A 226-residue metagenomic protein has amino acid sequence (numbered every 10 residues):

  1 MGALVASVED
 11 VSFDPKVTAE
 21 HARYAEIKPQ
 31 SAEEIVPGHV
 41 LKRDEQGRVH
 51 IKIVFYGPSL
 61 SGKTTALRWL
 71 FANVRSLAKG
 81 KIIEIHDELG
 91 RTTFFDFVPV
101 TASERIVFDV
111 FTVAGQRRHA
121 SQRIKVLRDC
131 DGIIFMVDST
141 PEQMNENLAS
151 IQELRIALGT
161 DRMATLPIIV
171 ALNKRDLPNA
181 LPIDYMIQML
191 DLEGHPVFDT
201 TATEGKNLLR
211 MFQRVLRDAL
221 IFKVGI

Functional and structural regions predicted by a protein language model:
K16-E26, Q30: Short, low-complexity, charge-dense intrinsically disordered segments
E33-I85: Conserved G1/Walker A P-loop phosphate-binding module
L60, Q116-R117, T140-E142, K174-P178 (+1 more regions): Conserved nucleotide-binding/hydrolysis micro-motifs of P-loop NTPases
I83-R118: Switch I (G2) and immediately adjacent beta-strands of P-loop GTPase domains
T92-T93, V100-I106, I124-D129, G159-A164 (+1 more regions): Conserved catalytic network of the ASCE P-loop NTPase/AAA+ motor domain
C130-I151, R162-M163, D176-A180: Conserved Switch II/interswitch segment of TRAFAC-class P-loop GTPases
G132-F135, G159-K174, L192-D199: Conserved beta-strand/loop subsegment of P-loop NTPase cores
P178-I226: Canonical P-loop GTPase G-domain recognition
